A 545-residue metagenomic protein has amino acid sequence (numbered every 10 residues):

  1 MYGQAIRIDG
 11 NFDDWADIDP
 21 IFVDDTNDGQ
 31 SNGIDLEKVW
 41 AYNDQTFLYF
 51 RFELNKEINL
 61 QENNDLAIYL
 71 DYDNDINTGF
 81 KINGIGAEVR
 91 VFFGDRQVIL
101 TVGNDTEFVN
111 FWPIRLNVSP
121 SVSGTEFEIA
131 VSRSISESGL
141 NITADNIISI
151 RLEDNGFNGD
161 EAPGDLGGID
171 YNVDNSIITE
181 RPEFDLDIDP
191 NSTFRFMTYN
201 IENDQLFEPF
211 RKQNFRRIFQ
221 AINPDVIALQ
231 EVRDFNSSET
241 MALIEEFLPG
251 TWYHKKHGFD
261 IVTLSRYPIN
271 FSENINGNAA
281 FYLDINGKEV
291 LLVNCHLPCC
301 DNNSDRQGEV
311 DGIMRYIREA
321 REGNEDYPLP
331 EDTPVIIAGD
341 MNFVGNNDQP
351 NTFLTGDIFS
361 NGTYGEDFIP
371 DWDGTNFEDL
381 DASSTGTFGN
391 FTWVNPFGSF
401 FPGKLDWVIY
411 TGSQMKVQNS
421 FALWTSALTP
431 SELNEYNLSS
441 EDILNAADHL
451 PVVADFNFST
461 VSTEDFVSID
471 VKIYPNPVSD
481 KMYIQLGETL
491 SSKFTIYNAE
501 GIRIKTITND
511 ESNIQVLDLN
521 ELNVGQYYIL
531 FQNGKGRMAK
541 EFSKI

Functional and structural regions predicted by a protein language model:
Y2-N63, N74-I76, N83-N104, L152-P190: Order/disorder boundary and secretion-linked terminal/linker segments
F92-G94, E208-I275: Active-site surface patch of divalent metal-dependent phosphodiester/phosphate bond hydrolases
P120-V173: Ser/Thr/Pro-rich, low-complexity mucin-like regions that serve as glycosylated stalks/linkers or repetitive adhesive
E137, G159-G167, V173-D174, E273-G277 (+3 more regions): Metal-dependent phosphoester-hydrolase catalytic domains
D185-F196, Y267-I269, N278-C299: Beta-strand-turn-beta hairpins that frame and shape the catalytic cleft of phosphate-ester-processing enzymes
T198-K212, P298-D305: Acidic/histidine-rich helix-loop elements that form or flank divalent-metal/phosphate-binding sites at the catalytic
Y199-I201, F215-S237, L292, I313 (+3 more regions): Active-site beta-strand/loop signature of hydrolases that rely on acidic residues for catalysis
F466-Y474, V478-I545: C-terminal outer-membrane/trafficking sorting elements
